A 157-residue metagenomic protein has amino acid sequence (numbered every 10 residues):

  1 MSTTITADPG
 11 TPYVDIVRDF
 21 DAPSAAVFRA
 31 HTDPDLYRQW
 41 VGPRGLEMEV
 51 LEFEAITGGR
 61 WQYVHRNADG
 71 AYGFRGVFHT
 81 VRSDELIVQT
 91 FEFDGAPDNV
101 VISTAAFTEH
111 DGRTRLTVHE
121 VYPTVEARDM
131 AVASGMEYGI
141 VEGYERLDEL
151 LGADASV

Functional and structural regions predicted by a protein language model:
M1-E47: Hydrophobic ligand-binding cavity/cleft-lining segments
T4, V17, E52, V77 (+1 more regions): Short, surface-exposed charged micro-motifs
V14-I16, Y72-F74, V101-S103: Hydrophobic core residues within well-ordered beta-strands of beta-rich domains
S24-A25, I56, H79-E85, A106-R115: A short, structured loop/turn motif at beta-sheet edges
V27, Y37, W61, F78 (+4 more regions): Hydrophobic pocket/interface hotspot
M48-T90: Glycine-rich portal/gate segments that line the openings of hydrophobic small-molecule binding cavities
V50, L151-V157: Short, highly charged C-terminal tails/helix-capping segments
V88-V141: Beta-strand/loop substructures that line and gate deep hydrophobic ligand-binding cavities in soluble
